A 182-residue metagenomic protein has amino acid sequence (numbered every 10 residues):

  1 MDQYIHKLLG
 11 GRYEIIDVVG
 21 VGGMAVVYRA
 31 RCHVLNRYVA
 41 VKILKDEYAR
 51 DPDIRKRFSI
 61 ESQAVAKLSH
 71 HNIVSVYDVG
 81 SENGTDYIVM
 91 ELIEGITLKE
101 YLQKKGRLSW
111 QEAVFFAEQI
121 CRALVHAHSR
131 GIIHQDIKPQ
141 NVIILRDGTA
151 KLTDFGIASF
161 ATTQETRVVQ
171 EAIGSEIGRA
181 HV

Functional and structural regions predicted by a protein language model:
I16-G22, V27: Protein kinase glycine-rich loop
R31-Y38: Conserved N-lobe loop of protein kinases adjacent to the ATP-binding glycine-rich P-loop
K45-K67: AlphaC helix of the eukaryotic protein kinase fold
P52, R146-R179: Activation segment of protein kinases
V79: Activation-segment/catalytic-loop signature of the eukaryotic protein kinase fold
N83-T97, Y101: Conserved short submotifs of the Hanks-type protein kinase catalytic core that shape the nucleotide-binding pocket
F116-A117: Activation segment signature within eukaryotic-like protein kinase domains
R122-I132: Protein kinase catalytic-loop region centered on the HRD/HxD motif
